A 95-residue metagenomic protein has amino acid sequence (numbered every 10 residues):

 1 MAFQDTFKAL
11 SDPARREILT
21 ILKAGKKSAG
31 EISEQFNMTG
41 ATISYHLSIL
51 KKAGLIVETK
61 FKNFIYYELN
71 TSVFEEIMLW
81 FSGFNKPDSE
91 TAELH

Functional and structural regions predicted by a protein language model:
M1-A2, V73-H95: Amphipathic alpha-helical dimerization/coiled-coil segments that flank or bridge DNA-binding/regulatory modules
A2-T42, F61-V73: N-terminal helix-turn-helix DNA-binding core of bacterial DNA-binding proteins
P13, L50, E76, W80: Solvent-exposed, charged/polar functional surfaces in cytosolic regulatory/catalytic domains
E34, Y45, K51-K52: Alpha-helical residues within the helix-turn-helix
